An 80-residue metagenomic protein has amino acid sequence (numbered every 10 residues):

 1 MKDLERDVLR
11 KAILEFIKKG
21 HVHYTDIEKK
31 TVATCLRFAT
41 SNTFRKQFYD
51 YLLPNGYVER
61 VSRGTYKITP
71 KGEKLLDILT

Functional and structural regions predicted by a protein language model:
M1-G20, T80: Short alpha-helical segments that sit at the start of domains
R6, R63-T80: Short, cationic-aromatic polyanion-contact patches
L9, F44, L53-P54: Short histidine
V22-A33, F38: Short acidic, hydrophobic short linear motifs in intrinsically disordered regions
Y24, R60, I68: Short beta-strand "wing" residues that participate in macromolecule-binding interfaces
F38-Y49: Major-groove recognition helix of helix-turn-helix-like DNA-binding domains
D50-V61: A short, conserved structural fragment
